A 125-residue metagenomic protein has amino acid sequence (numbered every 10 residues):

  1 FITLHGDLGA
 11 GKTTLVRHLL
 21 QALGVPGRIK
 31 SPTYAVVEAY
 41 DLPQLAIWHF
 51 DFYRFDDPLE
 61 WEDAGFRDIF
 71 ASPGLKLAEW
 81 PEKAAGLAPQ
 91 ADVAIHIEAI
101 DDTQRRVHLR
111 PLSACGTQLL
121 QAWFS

Functional and structural regions predicted by a protein language model:
F1-T3: Short hydrophobic/aromatic beta-strand immediately N-terminal to the Walker A/P-loop
H5-D7: P-loop (Walker A) phosphate-binding loop of NTP-binding proteins
G11: Conserved glycine(s) of the Walker
T14-V16: Post-Walker A alpha-helix
Q21, D56, R67-S125: Short phosphate-coordinating micro-motif centered on Lys-Gly-acidic
V25: Alpha-helical phosphate/pyrophosphate-handling elements in metalloenzyme active cores
R28, T33, A39-W80: Conserved nucleotide-sensing/catalytic segment adjacent to the nucleotide-binding pocket in NTP-handling enzymes
